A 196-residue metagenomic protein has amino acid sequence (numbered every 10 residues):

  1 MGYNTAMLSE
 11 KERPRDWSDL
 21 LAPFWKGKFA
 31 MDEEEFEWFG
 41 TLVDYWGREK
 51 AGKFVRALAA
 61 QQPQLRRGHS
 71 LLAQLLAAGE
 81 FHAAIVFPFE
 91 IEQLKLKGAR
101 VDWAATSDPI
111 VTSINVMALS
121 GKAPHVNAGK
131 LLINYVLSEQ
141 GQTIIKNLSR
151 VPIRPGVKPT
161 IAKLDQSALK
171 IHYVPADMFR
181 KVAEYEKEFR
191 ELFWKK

Functional and structural regions predicted by a protein language model:
M1-F29: A conserved helix-loop-strand patch within extracytoplasmic ligand-binding domains of the periplasmic binding
G2-M7, D44, I114-H125, I144-I145: A bilobed periplasmic-binding-protein/Venus flytrap-type ligand-binding module shared by bacterial periplasmic
A6-R15, W46-K53, K122-G129: Short helix-loop capping/hinge motifs at secondary-structure junctions, enriched in acidic/polar residues
W25-E34, Y135-P159: Periplasmic-binding protein-like
K28-D108: Ligand-binding pocket segment of bilobal, Venus flytrap-like solute-binding proteins
K50, F54-A57, N115, P124-V136 (+1 more regions): Short amphipathic alpha-helical coupling segments at ligand-binding clamshell hinges and other catalytic/signaling
L96-V111, S120-K122, G156-I161: Short beta-strand->loop
I161-K196: Extracellular/periplasmic bilobal clamshell ligand-binding domains
